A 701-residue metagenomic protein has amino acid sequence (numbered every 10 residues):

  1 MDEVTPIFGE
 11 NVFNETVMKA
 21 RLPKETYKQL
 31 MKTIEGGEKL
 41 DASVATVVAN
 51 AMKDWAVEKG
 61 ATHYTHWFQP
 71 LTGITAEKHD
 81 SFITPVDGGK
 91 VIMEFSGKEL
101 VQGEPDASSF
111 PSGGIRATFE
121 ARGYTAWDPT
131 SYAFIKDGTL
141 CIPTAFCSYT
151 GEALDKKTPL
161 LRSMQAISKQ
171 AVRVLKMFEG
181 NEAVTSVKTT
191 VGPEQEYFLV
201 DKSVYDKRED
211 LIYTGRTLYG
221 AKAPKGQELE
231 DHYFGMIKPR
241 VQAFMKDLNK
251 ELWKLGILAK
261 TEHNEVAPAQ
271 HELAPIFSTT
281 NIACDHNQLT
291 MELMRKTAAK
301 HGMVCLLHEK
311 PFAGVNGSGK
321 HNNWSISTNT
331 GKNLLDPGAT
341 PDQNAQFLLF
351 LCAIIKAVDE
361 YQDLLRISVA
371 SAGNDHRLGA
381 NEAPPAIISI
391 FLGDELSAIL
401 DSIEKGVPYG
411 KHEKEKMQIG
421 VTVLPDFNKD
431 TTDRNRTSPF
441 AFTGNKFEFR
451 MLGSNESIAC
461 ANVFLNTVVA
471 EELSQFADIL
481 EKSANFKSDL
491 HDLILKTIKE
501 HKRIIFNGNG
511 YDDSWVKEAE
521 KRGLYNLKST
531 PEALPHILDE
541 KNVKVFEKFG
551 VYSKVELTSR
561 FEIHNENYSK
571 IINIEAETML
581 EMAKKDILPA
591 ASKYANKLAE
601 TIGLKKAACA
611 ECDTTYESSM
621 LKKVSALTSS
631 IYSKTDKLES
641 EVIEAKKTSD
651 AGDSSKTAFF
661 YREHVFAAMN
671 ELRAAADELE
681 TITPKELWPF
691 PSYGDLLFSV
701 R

Functional and structural regions predicted by a protein language model:
M1-N14, T33-E35, P224-Y233: Gly-rich Lys/Arg/Thr-decorated short loops/hinges at beta-loop-alpha junctions or inter-strand turns that position
I7-E120: Active-site core of metal-dependent hydrolases
V44-V48, F68-P70, K98-E99, F146 (+4 more regions): Active-site-proximal loop/turn and secondary-structure-junction residues that shape catalytic pockets, frequently
H66-Q69, K320-W324: Histidine-centered catalytic micro-motifs
Q69, D87, A299, N329 (+17 more regions): Hydrophobic alpha-helix feature that most strongly marks membrane-spanning transmembrane helices and their immediate
G73-G88, P105-S108, G113, R208 (+5 more regions): Short linear, low-complexity motifs centered on an aromatic residue
A121-L307, N316-G319, I326-E562: Glycine-rich, acidic/polar active-site loops that bind/position phosphate-bearing ligands
I494-R701: C-terminal amphipathic alpha-helical interaction region
